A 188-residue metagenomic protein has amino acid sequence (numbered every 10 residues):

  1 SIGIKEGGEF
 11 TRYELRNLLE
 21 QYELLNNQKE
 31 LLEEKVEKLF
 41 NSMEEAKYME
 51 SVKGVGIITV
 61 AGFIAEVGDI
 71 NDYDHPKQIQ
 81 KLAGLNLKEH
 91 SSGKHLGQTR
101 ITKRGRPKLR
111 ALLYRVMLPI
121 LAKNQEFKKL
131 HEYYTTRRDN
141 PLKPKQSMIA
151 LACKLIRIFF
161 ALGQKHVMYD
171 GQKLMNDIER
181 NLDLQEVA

Functional and structural regions predicted by a protein language model:
S1-A188: A detector of single, family-specific signature residues that are central to catalytic or substrate-handling motifs
